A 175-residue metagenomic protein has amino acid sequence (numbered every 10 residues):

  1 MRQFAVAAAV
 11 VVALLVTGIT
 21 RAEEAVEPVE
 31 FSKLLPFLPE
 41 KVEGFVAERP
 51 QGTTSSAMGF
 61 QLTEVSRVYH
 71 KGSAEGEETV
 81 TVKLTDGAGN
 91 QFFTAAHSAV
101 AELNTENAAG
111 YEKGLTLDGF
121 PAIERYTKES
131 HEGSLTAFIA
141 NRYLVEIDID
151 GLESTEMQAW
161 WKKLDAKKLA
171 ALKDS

Functional and structural regions predicted by a protein language model:
M1-A8: Bacterial N-terminal signal peptides that target proteins for export
V10-T17: Hydrophobic core
V12, T53, A101, K168-L169: Amphipathic alpha-helical interaction segments
T17, E40-K41, A159: Generic structural microfeature
G18-A22: Sec/Tat signal peptide C-region and signal peptidase I cleavage site
E23-E24, N104-S175: A short, solvent-exposed beta-edge/loop patch
E24-E132: Short, solvent-exposed recognition patches
